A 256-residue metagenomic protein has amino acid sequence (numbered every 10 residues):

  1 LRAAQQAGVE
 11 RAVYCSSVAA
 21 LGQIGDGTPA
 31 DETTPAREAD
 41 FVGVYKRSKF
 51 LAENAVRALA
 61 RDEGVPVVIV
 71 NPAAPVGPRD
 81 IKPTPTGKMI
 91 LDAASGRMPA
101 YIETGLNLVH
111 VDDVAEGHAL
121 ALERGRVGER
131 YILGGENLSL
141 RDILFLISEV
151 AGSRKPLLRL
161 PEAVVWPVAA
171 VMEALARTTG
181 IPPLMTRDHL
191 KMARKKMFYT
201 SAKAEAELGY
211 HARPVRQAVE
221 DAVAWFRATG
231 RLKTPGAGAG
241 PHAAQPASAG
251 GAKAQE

Functional and structural regions predicted by a protein language model:
L1-G43: Conserved Rossmann-fold NAD(P)-dependent oxidoreductase catalytic core, especially the SDR/UDP-sugar
A20-L21, P75-G77, L138: Conserved sequence/active-site signature of Rossmann-fold short-chain dehydrogenase/reductase
D40-V68: Active-site Tyr-X1-5-Lys
V42-V44, A73-K82, P99-D112: Glycine-rich "substrate-gating" loop/helix at the edge of Rossmann-like oxidoreductase active sites
L51, P85, I102-L122, E129: Substrate-positioning beta->alpha
E63-V65, G77-K88, A121-Y131, S153-K155: Glycine/proline-rich active-site loop of Rossmann-fold NAD(P)-dependent oxidoreductases
G117-M185, S201, A206, R216-E256: Mid/C-terminal beta-alpha module of Rossmann-like enzyme folds, strongest in SDR-family dehydrogenases/epimerases
